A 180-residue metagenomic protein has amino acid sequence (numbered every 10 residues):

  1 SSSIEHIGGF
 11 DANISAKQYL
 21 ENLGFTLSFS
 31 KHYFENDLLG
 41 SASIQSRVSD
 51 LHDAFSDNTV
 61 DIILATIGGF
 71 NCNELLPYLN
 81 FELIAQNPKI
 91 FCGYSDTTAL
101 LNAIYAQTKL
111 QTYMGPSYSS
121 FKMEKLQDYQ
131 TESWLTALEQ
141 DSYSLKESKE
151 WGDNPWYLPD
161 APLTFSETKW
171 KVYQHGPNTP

Functional and structural regions predicted by a protein language model:
S1-S3, K31-H32, T66-G68, Y94-T97 (+1 more regions): Fold-independent oxyanion-binding glycine-rich loops and adjacent beta-strand/coil segments at enzyme active sites
S1-T59: ATP/NTP phosphate-donor binding region
G9-F10, N73-L75, L101-A103, E124: Short glycine-/acidic-enriched loop or helix-start segments at secondary-structure transitions that form or flank
N22-T26, S56, Y105-K109, T136-E147: Generic secondary-structure signature for well-ordered alpha-helical cores
S56-A65, H175-G176: Active-site-proximal helix-loop elements at catalytic-domain edges
I62-N73, Y78, Y94: N-terminal glycine-rich "phosphate-gripper" loop used for MgATP/nucleotide binding and carboxylate activation
L79-Q107, Q111-Y118: Short, acidic/small-residue loops that bind anionic groups at enzyme active sites
T112-T179: Conserved anion/nucleotide-ligand pocket segment
